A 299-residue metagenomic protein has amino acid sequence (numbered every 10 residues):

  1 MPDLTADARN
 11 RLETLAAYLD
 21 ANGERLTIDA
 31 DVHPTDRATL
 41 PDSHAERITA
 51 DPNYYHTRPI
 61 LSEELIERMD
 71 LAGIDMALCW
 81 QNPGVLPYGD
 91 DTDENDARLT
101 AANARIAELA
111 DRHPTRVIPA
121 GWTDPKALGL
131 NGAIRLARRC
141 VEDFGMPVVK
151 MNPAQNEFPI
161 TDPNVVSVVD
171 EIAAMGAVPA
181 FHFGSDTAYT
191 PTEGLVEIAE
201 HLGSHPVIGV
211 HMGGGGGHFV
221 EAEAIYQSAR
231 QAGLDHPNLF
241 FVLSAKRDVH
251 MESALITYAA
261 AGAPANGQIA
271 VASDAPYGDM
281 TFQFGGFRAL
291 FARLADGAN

Functional and structural regions predicted by a protein language model:
M1-A97: An N-terminally biased module of ancient metal coordination in phosphate/nucleic-acid-related enzymes
D3-R9, V85-T187, F240: Active-site gating/metal-coordination segments in enzymes
T27-A30, C79-W80, A120-W122, K150-N152 (+3 more regions): Active-site neighborhood of phospho(di)ester-bond hydrolases with catalytic His/Asp-centered motifs
A38-S43, D90-D91, G132-I134, T192-G194 (+3 more regions): Short aromatic-enriched loop/helix-cap "lid" or pocket-rim segments at secondary-structure transitions that line
Y54-I60, V85-P87, N95-L99, P125-G132 (+5 more regions): Acidic-and-aromatic substrate-binding clefts and catalytic sites of carbohydrate-active enzymes
E64-R68, A102-L109, L136-C140, N164-V168 (+4 more regions): A general structural detector for well-ordered alpha-helical segments in enzyme core domains, enriched
P147-V148, F158-V271: Catalytic pocket-lining loop regions of alpha/beta-barrel enzymes, especially the amidohydrolase/enolase/GH5 lineages
N266-N299: His/Asp/Glu-enriched, well-ordered alpha-helical/loop segment that forms or immediately abuts the divalent-metal
